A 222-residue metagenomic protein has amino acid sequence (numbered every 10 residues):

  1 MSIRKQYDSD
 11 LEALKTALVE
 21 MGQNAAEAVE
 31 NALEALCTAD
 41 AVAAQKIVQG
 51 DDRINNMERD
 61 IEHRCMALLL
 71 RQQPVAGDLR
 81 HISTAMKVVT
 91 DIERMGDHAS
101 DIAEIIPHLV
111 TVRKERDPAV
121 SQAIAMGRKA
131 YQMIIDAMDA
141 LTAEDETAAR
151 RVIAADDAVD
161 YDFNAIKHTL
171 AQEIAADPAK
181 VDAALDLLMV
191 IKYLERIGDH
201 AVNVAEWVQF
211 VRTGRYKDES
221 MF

Functional and structural regions predicted by a protein language model:
M1-F222: Cytosolic, long alpha-helical scaffolding segments
